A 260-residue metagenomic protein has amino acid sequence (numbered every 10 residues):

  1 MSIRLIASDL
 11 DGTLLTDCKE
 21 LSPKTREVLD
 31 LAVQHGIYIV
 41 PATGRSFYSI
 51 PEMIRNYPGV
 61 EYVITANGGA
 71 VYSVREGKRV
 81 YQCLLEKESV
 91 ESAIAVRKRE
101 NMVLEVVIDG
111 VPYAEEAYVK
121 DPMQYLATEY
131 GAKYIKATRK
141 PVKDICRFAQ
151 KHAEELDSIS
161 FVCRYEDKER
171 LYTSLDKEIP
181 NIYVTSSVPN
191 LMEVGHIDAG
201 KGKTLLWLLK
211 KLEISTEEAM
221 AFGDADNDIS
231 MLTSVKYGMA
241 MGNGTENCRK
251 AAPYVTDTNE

Functional and structural regions predicted by a protein language model:
M1-L5, T16, L21-S22, Q34 (+2 more regions): Mg2+-dependent phosphoryl-transfer enzymes with acidic/Ser/Thr/Gly-rich catalytic loops
L10, R45, G68, G223-A225: Active-site metal-binding loops of divalent metal-dependent hydrolases
P23-A127: Active-site phosphate-binding/coordination module
S46, E86, S186-S187, E260: Short loop/turn segments at beta->alpha junctions
F47-P51, K168-E169, G202, D228-I229: Short, well-ordered alpha-helical microsegments
N56-G59, A66-N67, R75, E178-P180 (+2 more regions): Short, structured coil segments at secondary-structure junctions
V60-A66, Q124-L126, Y183-T185, G238-G242 (+1 more regions): Short hydrophobic/aromatic-enriched beta-strand-loop microsegments
V96, E100-V103, V107-F222, N243: Conserved acidic, metal-coordinating active-site core of Asp-based, Mg2+-dependent phosphoryl-transfer enzymes
